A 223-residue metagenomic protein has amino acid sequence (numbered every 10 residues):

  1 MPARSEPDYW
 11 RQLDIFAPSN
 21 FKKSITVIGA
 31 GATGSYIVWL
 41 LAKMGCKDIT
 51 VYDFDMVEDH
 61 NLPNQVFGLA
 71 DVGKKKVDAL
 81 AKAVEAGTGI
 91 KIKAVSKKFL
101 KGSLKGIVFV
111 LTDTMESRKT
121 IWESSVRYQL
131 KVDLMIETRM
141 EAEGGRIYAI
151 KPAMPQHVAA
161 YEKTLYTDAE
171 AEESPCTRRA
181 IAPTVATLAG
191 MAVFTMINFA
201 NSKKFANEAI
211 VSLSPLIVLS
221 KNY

Functional and structural regions predicted by a protein language model:
M1-I25: N-terminal charged helix/coil linker that caps or initiates catalytic domains
P2, K22-S24, S103-I107, L111-Y223: Glycine-rich phosphate/adenylate-binding loop
F21-C46, T50-M56: Glycine-rich adenosine-cofactor-binding loop
I28-G31, Y52, V95-K97, V110-D113 (+1 more regions): Short His-Asn-centered micro-motif
V38-L40, P63-N64, T120-E123: Short amphipathic alpha-helical segments
D48, K91-K93, L134: Conserved beta-strand segments of alpha/beta enzyme cores
D48-T88: Glycine-rich phosphate-binding loop and adjoining beta1-alpha1-beta2 segment of Rossmann-like nucleotide-binding folds
K75-K105, T112-M115: A structured beta-alpha segment of the ubiquitous adenosine-cofactor-binding alpha/beta core
